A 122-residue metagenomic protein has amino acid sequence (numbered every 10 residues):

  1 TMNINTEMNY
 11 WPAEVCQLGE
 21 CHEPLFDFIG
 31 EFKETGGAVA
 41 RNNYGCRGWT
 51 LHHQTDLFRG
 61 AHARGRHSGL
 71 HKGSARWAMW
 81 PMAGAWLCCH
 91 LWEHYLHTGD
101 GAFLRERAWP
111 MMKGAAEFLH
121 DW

Functional and structural regions predicted by a protein language model:
T1-E106: Substrate-binding groove/exosite segments of carbohydrate-active enzymes
F28-E31, T35, P110-W122: Alpha-helical scaffold segments in carbohydrate-active enzymes
